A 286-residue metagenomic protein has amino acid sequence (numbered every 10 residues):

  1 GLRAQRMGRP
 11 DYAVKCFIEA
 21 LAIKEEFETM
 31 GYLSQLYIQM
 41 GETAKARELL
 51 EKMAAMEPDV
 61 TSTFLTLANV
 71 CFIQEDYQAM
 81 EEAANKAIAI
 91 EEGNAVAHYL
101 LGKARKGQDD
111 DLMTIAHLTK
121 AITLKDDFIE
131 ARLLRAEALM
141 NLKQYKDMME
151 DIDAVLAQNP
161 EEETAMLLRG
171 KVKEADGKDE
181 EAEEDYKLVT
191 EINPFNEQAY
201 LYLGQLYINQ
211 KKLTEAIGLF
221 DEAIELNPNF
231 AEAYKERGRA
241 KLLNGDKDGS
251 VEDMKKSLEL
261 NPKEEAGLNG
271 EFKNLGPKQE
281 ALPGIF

Functional and structural regions predicted by a protein language model:
L2-R3, E28-Q35, Q39, L65-N69: Non-membrane alpha-helical segments in proteins
R6-C16, M40-K52, Q74-K86, G107-K120 (+4 more regions): Structural signature of tandem alpha-helical TPR/SEL1-like repeats, specifically the intra-repeat loop/turn
A22-I23, M56, I90, L124 (+4 more regions): Structural marker of alpha-solenoid helical repeat scaffolds
F27-T29, V60-S62, A95-V96, I129-E130 (+4 more regions): Helix-start (N-cap) detector for alpha-helical repeat units in TPR-like alpha-solenoids, especially tetratricopeptide
Y32, T66-N69, L100, L134 (+4 more regions): Canonical tetratricopeptide repeat
K171, A175, K187, F195-K211: Alpha-helical adaptor scaffolds
L243, D248-F286: Terminal, low-structured helical/coil segments at or just beyond the last alpha-helical repeat
